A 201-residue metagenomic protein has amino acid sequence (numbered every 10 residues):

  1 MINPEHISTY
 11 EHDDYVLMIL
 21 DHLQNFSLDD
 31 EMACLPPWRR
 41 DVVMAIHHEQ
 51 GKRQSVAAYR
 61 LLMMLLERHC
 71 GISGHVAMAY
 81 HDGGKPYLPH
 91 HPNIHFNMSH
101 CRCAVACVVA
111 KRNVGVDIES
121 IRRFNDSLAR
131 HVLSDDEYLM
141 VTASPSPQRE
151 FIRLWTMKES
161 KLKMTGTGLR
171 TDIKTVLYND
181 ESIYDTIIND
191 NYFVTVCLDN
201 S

Functional and structural regions predicted by a protein language model:
M1-S201: Core catalytic alpha/beta fold that binds nucleotide/phospho-ligands
